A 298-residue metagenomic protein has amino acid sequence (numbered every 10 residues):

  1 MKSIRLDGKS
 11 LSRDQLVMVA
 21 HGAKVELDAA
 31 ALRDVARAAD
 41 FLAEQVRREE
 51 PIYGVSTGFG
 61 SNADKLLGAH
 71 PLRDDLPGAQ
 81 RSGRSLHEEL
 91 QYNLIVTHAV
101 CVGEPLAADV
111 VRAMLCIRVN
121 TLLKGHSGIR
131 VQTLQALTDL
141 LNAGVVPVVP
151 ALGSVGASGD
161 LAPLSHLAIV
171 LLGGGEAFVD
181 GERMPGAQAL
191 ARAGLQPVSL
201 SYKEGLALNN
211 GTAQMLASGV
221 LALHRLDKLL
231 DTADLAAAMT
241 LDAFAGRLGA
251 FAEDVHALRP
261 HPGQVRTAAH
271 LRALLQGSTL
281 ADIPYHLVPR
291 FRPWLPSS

Functional and structural regions predicted by a protein language model:
M1-E49, I117: N- or domain-start disorder-to-order transition segments that initiate the globular core
M1-Q15, N93, T97-R112: Polybasic, low-complexity association/targeting segments
S3-R13, L190-N210, L274-Y285: Acidic, low-complexity proline/glycine-rich segments
L27, A63-D64, T133: Expand to "…catalyze enediolate/carbanion chemistry for C-C bond making/breaking, isomerization, decarboxylation
S61-E88: Glycine-rich loop at the start of a catalytic domain that most often binds anionic cofactors/ligands
A99-H261: Active-site cavity-forming subdomains of large catalytic enzyme subunits
L241-S298: Accessory "access/gating" subregions that flank catalytic or transport cores
